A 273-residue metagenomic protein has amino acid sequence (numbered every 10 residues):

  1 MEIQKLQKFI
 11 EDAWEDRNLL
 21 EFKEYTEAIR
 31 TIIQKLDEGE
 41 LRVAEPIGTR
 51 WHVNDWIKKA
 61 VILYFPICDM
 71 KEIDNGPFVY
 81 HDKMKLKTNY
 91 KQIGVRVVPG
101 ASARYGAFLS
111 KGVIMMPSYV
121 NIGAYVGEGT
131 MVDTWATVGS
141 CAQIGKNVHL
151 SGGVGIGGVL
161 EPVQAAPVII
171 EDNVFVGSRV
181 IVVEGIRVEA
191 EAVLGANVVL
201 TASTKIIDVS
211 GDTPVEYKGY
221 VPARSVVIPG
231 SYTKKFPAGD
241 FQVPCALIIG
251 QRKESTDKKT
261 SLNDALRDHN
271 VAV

Functional and structural regions predicted by a protein language model:
M1-V95, R224, P229-V273: Terminal amphipathic alpha-helical/low-complexity segments used for targeting or macromolecular assembly
V95-K235: Structural signal for interior beta-strand "rungs" in well-ordered beta-sheet cores of soluble enzyme domains
